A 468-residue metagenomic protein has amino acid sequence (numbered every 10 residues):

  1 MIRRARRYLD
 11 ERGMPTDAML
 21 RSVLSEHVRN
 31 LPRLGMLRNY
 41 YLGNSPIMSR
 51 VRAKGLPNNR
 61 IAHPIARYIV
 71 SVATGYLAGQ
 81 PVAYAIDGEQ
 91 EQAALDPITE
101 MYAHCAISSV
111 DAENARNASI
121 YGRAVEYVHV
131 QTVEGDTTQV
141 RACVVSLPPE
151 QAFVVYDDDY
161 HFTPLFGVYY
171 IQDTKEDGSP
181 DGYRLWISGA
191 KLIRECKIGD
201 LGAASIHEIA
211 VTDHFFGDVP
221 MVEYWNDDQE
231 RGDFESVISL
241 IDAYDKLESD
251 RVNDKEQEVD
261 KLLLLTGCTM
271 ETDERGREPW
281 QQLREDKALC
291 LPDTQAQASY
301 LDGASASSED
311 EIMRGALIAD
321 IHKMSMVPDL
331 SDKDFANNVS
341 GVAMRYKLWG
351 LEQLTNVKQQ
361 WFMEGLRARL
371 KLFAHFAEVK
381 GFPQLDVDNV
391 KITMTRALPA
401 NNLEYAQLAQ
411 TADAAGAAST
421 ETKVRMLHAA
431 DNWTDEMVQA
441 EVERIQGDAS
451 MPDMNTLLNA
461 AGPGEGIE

Functional and structural regions predicted by a protein language model:
M1-V144, N455, A461-E468: Extended, helix-rich architectural segments
R12, T16, L31, N44 (+17 more regions): Short secondary-structure junctions and interdomain/linker hinges
Q90-A94, A103-A106, V110, A118 (+7 more regions): Short amphipathic alpha-helical segments
L95-I98, Q297-S299, L348: A short, surface-exposed helix-loop junction/capping segment
A112-I120, V125-E230: Extended, regular secondary-structure scaffolds
Y127, S146, Y169, L265 (+2 more regions): Residues in well-ordered beta-strands of folded domains
S205-A343: Extended, charged amphipathic alpha-helical segments
R277-E278, Q282-D293, E309, A316-E468: C-terminal helix-loop subdomains that flank or include functional centers
